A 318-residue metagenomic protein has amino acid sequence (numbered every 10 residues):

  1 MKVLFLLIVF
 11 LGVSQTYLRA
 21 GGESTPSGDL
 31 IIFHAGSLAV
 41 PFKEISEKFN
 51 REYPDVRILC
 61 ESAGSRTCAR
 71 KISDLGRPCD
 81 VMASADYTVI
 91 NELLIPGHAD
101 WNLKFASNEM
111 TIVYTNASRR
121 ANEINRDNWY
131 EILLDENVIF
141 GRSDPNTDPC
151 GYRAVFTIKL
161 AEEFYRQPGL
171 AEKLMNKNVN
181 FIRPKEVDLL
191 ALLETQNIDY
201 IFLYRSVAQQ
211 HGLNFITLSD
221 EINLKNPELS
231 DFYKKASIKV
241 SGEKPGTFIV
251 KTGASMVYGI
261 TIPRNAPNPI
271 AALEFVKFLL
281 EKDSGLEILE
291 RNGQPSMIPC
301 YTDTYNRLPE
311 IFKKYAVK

Functional and structural regions predicted by a protein language model:
M1-L4, F202: Positively charged n-region of N-terminal signal peptides that target proteins for export
V3-G12: Sec-dependent N-terminal signal peptides
Y17-Y53, R57, E61-R66, S73-L75 (+3 more regions): Exported/periplasmic ABC-transporter solute-binding proteins
A69, P78-C79, E109: A common structural microfeature
L75-D86, I90-K104: Short beta-strand-centered segments that line the small-molecule binding cleft or hinge of alpha/beta clamshell
S107-N108, S255: Short, solvent-exposed loop/turn segments at the edges of secondary structure
